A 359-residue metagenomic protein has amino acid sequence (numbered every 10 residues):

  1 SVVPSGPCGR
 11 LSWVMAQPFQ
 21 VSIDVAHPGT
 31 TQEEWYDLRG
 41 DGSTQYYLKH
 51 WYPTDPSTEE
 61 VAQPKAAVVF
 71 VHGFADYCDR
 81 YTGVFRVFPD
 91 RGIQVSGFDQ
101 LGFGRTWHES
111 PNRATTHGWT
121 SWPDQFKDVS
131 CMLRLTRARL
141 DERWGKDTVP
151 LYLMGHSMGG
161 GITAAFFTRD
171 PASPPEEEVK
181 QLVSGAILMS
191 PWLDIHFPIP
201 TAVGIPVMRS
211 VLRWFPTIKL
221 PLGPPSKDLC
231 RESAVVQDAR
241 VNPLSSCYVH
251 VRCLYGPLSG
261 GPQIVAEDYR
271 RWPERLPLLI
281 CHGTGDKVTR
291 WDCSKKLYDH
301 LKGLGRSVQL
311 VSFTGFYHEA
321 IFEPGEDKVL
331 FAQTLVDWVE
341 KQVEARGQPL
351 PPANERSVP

Functional and structural regions predicted by a protein language model:
C8, W13-E60: N-terminal cap/lid segment of alpha/beta-hydrolase-fold proteins
K65-D76, M158, T284: Active-site glycine-rich loops that stabilize anionic/oxyanionic intermediates across multiple enzyme folds
C78, F85-P111: Conserved alpha/beta-hydrolase
H117-L140: Alpha/beta-hydrolase active-site loop
M158-R252: Alpha/beta-hydrolase-fold enzymes
I280-H282, D286: Short beta-strand/loop motif that positions the catalytic acidic residue of the alpha/beta-hydrolase fold
R290-L301: Short alpha-helix in the alpha/beta-hydrolase fold that links the catalytic acid
S307-P359: Catalytic active-site module of serine/aspartate enzymes centered on a nucleophile-bearing elbow/loop
